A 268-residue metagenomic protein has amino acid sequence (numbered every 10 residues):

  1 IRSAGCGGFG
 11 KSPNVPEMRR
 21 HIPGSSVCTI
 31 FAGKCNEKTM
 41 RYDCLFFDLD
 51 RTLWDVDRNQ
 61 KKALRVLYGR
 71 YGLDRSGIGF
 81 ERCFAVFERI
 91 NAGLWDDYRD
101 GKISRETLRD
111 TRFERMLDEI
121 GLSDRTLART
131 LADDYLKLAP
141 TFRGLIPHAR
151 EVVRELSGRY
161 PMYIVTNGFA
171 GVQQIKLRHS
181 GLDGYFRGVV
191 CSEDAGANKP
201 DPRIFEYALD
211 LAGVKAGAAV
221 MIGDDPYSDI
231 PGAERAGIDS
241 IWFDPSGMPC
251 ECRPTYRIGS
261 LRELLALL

Functional and structural regions predicted by a protein language model:
I1-G7, N91: Short intrinsically disordered, low-complexity coil segments enriched in acidic
S3, S12, S25-S26: Serine residues within intrinsically disordered or low-complexity segments
G8, S25-L45, R58, R150 (+2 more regions): Asp-based, Mg2+/Mn2+-dependent phosphohydrolase catalytic module
E37-L49, L53-P147: N-terminal helical cap/lid subdomain that shapes the substrate entry/recognition surface in HAD-like hydrolases
V66-R70, V152-Y160: A short, Lys/Arg-enriched amphipathic alpha-helix followed by its capping loop at the start of a domain
